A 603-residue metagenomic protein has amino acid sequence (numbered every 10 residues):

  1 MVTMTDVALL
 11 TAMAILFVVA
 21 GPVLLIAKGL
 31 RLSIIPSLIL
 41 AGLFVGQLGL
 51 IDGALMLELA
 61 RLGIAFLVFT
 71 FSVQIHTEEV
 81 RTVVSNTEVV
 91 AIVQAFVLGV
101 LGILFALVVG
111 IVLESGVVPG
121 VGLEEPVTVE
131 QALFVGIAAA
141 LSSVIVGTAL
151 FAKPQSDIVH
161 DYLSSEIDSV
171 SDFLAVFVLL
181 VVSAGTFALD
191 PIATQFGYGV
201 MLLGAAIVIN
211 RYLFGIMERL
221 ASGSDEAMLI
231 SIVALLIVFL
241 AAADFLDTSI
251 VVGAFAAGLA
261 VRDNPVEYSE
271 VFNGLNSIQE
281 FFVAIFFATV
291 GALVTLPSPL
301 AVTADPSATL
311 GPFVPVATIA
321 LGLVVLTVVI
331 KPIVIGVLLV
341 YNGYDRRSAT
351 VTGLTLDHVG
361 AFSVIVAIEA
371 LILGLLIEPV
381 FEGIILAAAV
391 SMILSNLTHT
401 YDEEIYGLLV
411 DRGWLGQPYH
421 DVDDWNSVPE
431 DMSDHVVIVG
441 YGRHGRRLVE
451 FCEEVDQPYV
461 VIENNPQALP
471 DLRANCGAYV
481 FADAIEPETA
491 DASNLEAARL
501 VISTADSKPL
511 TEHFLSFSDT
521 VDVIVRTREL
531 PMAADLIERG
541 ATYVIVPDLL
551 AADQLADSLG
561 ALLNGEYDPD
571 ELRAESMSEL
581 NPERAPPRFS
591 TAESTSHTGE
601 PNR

Functional and structural regions predicted by a protein language model:
M1-Y419, N426-D431, A492: Transmembrane helical cores of multi-pass secondary ion antiporters/exchangers
D225-M228, D263-P265, N276, N342 (+4 more regions): Cytosolic regulatory regions of ion transport systems
